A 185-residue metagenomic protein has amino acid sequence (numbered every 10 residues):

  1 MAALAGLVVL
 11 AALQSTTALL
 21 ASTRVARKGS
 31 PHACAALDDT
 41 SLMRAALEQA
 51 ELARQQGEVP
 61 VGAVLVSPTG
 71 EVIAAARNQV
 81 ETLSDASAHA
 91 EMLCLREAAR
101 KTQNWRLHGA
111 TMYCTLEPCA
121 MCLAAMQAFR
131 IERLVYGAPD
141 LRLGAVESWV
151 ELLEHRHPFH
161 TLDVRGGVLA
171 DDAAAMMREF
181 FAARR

Functional and structural regions predicted by a protein language model:
M1-G6: Bacterial N-terminal signal peptides that target proteins for export
L7-A12, T16-A53, P118-R185: Zinc-dependent deaminase
V61-S67: Short beta-strand scaffold segments in enzyme catalytic cores
T82-L93: A short, polar/charged loop-to-alpha-helix boundary motif
N104-E117: Immediate flanking context of iron-sulfur cluster ligation sites
